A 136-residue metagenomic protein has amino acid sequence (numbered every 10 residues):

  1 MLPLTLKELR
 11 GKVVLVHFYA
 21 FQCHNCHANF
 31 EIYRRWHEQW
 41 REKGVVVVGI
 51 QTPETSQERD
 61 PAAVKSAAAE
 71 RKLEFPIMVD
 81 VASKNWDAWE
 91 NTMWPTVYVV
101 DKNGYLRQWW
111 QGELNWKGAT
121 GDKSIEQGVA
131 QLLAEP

Functional and structural regions predicted by a protein language model:
M1-L4, S83-N85: Short loop/turn elements that flank and shape the SAM/SAH-binding pocket of Class I
L4-H27, V47: Short active-site neighborhood of thiol/selenol oxidoreductases, capturing the structured segment around
G11-V14, K43-V46, L73-F75, K102: Loop/turn elements at helix/coil->beta-strand transitions in domains of secreted/extracellular proteins
F18-A20, I50-P53, D80-A82, W110-E113: Active-site-proximal beta-strand/loop segments in catalytic clefts of secreted hydrolases
H27-R71, V81-A88: Structural microenvironment flanking redox-active thiols in thiol-disulfide oxidoreductases
E31-R34, A62, P95, K123 (+1 more regions): Surface-exposed alpha-helical interface segments used for non-catalytic interactions
K72-P76, E90-Y98: Structural micro-motif
V99-P136: Thiol-/selenol-based redox modules, centered on thioredoxin-like and closely related oxidoreductase domains
